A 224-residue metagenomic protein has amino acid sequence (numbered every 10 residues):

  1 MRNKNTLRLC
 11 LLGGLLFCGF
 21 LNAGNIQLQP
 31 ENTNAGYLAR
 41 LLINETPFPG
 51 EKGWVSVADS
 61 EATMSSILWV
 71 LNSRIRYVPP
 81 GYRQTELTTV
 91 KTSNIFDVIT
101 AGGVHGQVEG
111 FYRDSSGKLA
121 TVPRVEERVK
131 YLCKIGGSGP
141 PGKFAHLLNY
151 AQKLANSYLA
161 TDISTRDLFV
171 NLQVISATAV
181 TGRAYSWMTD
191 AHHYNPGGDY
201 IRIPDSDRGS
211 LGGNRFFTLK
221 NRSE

Functional and structural regions predicted by a protein language model:
R2-C10: Bacterial N-terminal signal peptides that target proteins for export
L11-L16: Gram-negative bacterial Sec-dependent N-terminal signal peptides
C18-F20: N-terminal signal peptide c-region/cleavage motif recognized by signal peptidases
N25-E224: Bacterial extracytoplasmic/cell-wall-associated proteins, especially those involved in peptidoglycan
